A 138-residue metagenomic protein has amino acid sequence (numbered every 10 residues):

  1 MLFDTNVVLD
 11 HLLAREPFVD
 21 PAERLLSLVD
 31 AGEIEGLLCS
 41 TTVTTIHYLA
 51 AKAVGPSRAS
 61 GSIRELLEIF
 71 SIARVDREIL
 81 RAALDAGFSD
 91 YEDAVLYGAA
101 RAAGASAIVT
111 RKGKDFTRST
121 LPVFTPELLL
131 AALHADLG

Functional and structural regions predicted by a protein language model:
M1-L38, A51-G61, R118, E127-G138: Short, well-structured N-terminal submotif of metal-dependent ribonuclease cores
V7-V8, T45-I46, A82: A general alpha-helix detector
V19, V43-T44, L80, A102 (+1 more regions): Alpha-helix N-cap/helix-start and coil->helix boundary motif
L37, A73, F124: General small-molecule cofactor/ligand-binding pocket signal
L38-S40, T110: Short beta-strand segments at enzyme active-site cores
Y48-R74: Helix-adjacent hinge/juxtasegments
E68-G113: Active-site neighborhoods of divalent-metal-dependent phosphate/nucleic-acid chemistry enzymes
I69, R101-G138: Acidic, PIN/NYN-like endoribonuclease modules and their adjacent C-terminal/linker elements
